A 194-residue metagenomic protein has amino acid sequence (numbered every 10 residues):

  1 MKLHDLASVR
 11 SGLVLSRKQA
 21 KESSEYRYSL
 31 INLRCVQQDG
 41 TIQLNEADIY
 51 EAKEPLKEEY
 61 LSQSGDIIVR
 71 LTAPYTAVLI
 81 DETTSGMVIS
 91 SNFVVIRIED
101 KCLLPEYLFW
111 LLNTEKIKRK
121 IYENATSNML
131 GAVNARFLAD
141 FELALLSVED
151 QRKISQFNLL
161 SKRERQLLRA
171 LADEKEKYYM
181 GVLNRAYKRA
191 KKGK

Functional and structural regions predicted by a protein language model:
M1-Y26, L145-K194: Non-catalytic DNA-recognition/assembly elements of restriction-modification systems
L3, V94-A144: Basic, amphipathic alpha-helical recognition segments used for DNA target recognition
H4-Q19, V36-S64: Sequence-specific dsDNA recognition surfaces
A20-Y28, D48, Y60-S62, I80-N92: Short, surface-exposed loop/turn microsegments at beta-strand edges and helix-strand junctions
L56-K57, T83, N128: A structural connector/turn signal
D66-V69: Generic structural signal for buried aliphatic residues
L71-L111: A short beta-sheet element
